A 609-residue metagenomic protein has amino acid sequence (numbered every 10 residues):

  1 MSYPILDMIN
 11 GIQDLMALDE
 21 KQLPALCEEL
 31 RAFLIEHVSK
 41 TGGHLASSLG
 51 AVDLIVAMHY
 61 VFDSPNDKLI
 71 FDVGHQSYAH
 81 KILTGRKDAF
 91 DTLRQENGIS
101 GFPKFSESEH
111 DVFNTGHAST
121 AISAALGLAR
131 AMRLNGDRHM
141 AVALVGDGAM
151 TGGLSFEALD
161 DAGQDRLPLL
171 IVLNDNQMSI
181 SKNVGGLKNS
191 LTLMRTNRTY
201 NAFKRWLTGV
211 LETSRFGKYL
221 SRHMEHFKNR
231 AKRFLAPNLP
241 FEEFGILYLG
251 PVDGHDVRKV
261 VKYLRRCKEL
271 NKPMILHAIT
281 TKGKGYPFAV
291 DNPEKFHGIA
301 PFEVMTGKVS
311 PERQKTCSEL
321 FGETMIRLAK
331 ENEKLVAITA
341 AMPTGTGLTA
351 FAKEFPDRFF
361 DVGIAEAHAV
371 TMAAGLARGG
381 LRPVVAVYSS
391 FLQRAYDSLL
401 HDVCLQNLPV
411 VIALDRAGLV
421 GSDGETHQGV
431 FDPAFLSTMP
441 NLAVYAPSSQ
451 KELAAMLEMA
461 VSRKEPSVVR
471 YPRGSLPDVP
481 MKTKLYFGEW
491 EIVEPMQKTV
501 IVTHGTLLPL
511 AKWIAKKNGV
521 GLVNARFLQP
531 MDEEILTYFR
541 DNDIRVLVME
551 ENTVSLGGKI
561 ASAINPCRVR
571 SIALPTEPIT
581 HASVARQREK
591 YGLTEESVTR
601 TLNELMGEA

Functional and structural regions predicted by a protein language model:
M1-T84, P240-V260, L270, M274-T280: N-terminal amphipathic, basic-rich helices that act as targeting or association modules
E36-L45, S64-D67, E107-A118, D357-V362: A short glycine/serine-rich beta->alpha loop
T41-G43, D67-I70, F113-N114, G136-G152 (+5 more regions): A short, small-residue-rich loop immediately preceding and capping a beta-strand
G42-P65, G116-L128, E157, I279-G285 (+1 more regions): Conserved phosphate/anionic-ligand binding catalytic regions in large, soluble enzymes, centered on
A57-S64, K81-D88, V290-D291, A352-K353 (+1 more regions): Glycine-rich loop at the start of a catalytic domain that most often binds anionic cofactors/ligands
T92-A124, L134-R138, Q164-K295, G307-E354 (+8 more regions): Thiamine diphosphate
A141, V145-A158, G347, F359 (+3 more regions): Extended, hydrophobic alpha-helical segments in both membrane/secreted and soluble proteins
P301-E303, S437-P480: Helix-enriched interaction subdomains in cytosolic or periplasmic regions, typified by TIR/SEFIR signaling/NADase cores
